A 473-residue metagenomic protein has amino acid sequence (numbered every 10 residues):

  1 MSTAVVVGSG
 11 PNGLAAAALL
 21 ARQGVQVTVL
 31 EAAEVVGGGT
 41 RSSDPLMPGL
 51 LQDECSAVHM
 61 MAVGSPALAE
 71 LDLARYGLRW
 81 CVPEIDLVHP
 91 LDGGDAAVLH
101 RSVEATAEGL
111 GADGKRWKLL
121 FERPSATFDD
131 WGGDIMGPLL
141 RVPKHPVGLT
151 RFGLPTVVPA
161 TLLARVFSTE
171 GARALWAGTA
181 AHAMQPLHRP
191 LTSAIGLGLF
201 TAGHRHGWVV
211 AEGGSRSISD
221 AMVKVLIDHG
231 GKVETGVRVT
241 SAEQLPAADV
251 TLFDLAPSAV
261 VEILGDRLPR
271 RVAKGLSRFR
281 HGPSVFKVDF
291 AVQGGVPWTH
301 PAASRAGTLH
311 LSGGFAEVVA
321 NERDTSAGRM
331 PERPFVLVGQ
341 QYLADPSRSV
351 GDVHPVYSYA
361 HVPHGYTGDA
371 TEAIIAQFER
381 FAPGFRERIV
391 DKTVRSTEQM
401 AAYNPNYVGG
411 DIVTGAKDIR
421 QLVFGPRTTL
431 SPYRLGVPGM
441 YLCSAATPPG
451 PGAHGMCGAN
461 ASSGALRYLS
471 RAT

Functional and structural regions predicted by a protein language model:
S2-D129, A416: N-terminal glycine-rich phosphate/pyrophosphate-binding loop and immediately adjacent elements
E54-M61, A181-Q185, V285, A344 (+2 more regions): Glycine-rich phosphate/pyrophosphate-binding beta-alpha loops
D92-L191: Rossmann-like flavin
R116, G295-V296, R329-P331, Y366-P405: Flavin-binding catalytic cores
T169, R173-P186, R333-L337, G384-P448: A glycine-rich dinucleotide-binding beta-alpha-beta segment and adjacent secondary-structure elements that constitute
L199-T240: Helical element adjacent to the flavin cofactor pocket in flavoenzyme catalytic cores
T235-S349: Mid-domain catalytic core of redox enzymes that form a hydrophobic substrate pocket/lid adjacent to a catalytic redox
C443-L469: A conserved FAD-binding loop/helix module that cradles the flavin
